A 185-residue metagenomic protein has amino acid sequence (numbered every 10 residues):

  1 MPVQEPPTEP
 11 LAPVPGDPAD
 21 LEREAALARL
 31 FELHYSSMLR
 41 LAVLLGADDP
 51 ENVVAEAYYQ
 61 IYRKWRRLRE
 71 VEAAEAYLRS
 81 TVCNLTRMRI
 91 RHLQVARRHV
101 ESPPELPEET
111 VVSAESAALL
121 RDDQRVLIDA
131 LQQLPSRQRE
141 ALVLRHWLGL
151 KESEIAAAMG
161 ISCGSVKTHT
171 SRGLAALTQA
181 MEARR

Functional and structural regions predicted by a protein language model:
V3-P6, P10, V14-R40, D48 (+1 more regions): A short, charge-rich alpha-helical start-of-domain segment used by transcription regulators
M38, A42, W65, L78-L93: Hydrophobic-face residues of short alpha-helical interaction/recognition segments
N52-Y59, E72-N84: Structural recognition of an alpha-helix C-terminal capping motif at a helix-to-coil junction
Y58-A73, H92-L93: Sigma70-family region 2
R69-E70, C83-E101, V111, L120: Arg/Lys-rich amphipathic alpha helix in sigma70-family domain 2
C83, R87, S153, M159-A183: DNA-recognition helix of helix-turn-helix
D129-Q132, S136-R137, L148-S165: Helix-turn-helix DNA-binding module
A141-R145: A short pre-motif secondary-structure segment
